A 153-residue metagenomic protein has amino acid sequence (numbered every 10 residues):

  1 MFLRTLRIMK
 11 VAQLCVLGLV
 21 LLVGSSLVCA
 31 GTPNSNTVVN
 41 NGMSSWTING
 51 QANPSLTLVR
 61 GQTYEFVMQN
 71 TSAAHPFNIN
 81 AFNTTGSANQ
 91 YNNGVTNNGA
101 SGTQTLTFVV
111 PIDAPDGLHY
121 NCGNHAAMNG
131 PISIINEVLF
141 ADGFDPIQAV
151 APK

Functional and structural regions predicted by a protein language model:
M1-V11: N-terminal secretory signal peptides that target proteins for export/translocation
V23-S25: N-terminal signal peptide c-region/cleavage motif recognized by signal peptidases
V28-G42, E137-K153: Boundary/junction segments of secreted and surface-exposed precursor proteins
P33-N40, T71-A74, N93-V138: Extracellular/periplasmic metallocenter environments
N34-R60: N-terminal edge beta-strand
P54, Y64, Q104-F108: Short strand-edge motifs at loop-to-beta-strand transitions and within beta-strands of extracellular beta-rich domains
T63-Y64, F144: Extra-cytoplasmic beta-strand recognition segments
P76-T84: Short, surface-exposed beta-strand/strand-loop-strand elements in extracellular ectodomains
